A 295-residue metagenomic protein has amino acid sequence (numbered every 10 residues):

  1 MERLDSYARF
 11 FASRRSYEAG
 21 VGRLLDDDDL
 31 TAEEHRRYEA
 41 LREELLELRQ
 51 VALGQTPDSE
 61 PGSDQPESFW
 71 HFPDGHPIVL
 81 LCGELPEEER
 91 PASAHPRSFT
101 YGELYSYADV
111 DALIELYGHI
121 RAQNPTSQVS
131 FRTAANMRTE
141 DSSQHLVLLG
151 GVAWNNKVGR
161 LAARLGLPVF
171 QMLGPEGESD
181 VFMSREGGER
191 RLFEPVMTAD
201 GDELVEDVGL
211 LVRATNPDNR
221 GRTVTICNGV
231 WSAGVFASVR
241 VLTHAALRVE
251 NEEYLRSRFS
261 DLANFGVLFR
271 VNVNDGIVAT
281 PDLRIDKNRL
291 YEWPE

Functional and structural regions predicted by a protein language model:
M1, R14-V21, P125, V129 (+1 more regions): Short, solvent-exposed secondary-structure capping/transition elements
E2-S63: Short amphipathic recognition helices of helix-turn-helix/homeodomain-type DNA-binding modules
D58-E295: Solvent-exposed alpha-helical segments and adjacent loops that form catalytic or protein-interaction surfaces
